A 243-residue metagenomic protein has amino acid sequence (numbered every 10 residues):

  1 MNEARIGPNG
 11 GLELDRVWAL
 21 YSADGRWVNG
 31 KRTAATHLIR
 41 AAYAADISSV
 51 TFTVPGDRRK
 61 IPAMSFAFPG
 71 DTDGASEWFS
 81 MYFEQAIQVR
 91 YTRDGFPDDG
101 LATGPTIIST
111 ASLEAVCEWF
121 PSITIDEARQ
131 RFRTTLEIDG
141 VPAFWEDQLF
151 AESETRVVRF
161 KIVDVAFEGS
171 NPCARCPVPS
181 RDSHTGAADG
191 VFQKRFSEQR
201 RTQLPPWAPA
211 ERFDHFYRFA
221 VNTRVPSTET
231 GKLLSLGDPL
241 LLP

Functional and structural regions predicted by a protein language model:
M1-P243: Metal-cofactor-dependent catalytic cores
